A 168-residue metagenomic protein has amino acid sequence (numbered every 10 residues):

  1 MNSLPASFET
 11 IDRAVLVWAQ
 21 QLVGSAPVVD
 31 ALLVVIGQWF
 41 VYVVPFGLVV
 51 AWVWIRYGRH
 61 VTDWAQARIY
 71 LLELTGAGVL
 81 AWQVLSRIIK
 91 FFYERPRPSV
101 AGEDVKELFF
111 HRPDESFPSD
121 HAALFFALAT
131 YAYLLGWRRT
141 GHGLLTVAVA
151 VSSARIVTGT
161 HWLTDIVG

Functional and structural regions predicted by a protein language model:
M1-F46, S86-H111: N-terminal transmembrane-helix/juxtamembrane module of multi-pass inner/ER membrane proteins
L33, A65, I69-A77, T140-G143 (+2 more regions): Alpha-helical transmembrane segments of integral membrane proteins
G37-R56, H121-F126: Hydrophobic alpha-helical transmembrane segments
V43-V50, G76, L80, G143-S153 (+1 more regions): Lipid-exposed faces of alpha-helical membrane segments in multi-pass integral membrane proteins
V49-V61, A132-W137: Structural signal for the C-terminal ends of transmembrane alpha-helices and the immediately following loop
Y57-H60, E94-S99, G159-T160, T164: Transmembrane helix-loop junctions in multipass membrane proteins, especially transporters and channels
T62-L135: Membrane-interface loops
L108-G168: Membrane-embedded catalytic cores of phosphoryl/pyrophosphoryl-handling enzymes
